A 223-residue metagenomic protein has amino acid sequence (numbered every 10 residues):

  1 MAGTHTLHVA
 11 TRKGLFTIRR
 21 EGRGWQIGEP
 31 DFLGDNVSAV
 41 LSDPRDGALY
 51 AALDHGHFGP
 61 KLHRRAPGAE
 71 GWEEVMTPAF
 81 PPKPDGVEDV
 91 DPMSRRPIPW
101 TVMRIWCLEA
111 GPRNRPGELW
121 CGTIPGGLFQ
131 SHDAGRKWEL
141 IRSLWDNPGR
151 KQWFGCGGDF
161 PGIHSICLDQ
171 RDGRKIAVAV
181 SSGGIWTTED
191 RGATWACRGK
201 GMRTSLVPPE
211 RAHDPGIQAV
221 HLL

Functional and structural regions predicted by a protein language model:
M1-L223: Extracellular glycan-interacting surfaces
